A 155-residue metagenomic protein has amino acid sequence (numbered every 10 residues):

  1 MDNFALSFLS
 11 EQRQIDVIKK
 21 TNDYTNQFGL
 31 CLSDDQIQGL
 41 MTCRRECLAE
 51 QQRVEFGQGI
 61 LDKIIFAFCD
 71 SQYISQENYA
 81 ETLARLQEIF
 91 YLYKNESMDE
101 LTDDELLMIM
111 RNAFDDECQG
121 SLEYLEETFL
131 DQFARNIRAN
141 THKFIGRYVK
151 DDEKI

Functional and structural regions predicted by a protein language model:
M1-E46: Short terminal alpha-helical segments
M1-N3, D151-I155: Short intrinsically disordered terminal tails
L30, D34-V149: Acidic, low-complexity, intrinsically disordered interaction modules
